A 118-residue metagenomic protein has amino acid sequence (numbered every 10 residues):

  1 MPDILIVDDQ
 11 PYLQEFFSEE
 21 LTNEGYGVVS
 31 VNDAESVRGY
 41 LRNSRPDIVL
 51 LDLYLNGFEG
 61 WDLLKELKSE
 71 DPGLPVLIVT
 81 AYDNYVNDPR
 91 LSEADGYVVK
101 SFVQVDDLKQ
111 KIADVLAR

Functional and structural regions predicted by a protein language model:
Q14, N56: The feature encodes the CheY-like receiver
E15-N23: Charged docking surfaces used in two-component/phosphorelay signaling
S30-I48: Acidic, metal-coordinating helix/loop segments flanking the phosphotransfer/catalytic sites of two-component signaling
D33, E59-D62: Acidic catalytic/metal-coordinating carboxylates
G39, W61-P72: Short amphipathic alpha-helix used as the core "switch/output" element in two-component signaling
D52: Active-site residues of response regulator receiver
D107-R118: Receiver (REC) domain switch/output surface
